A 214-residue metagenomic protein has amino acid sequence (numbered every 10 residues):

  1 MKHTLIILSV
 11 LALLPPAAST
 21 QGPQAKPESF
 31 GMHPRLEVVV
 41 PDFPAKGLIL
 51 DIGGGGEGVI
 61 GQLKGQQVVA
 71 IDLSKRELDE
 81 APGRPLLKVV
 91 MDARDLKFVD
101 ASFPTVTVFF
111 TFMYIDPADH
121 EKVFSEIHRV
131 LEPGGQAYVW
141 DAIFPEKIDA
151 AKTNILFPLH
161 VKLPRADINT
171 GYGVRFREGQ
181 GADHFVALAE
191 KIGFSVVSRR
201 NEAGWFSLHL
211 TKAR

Functional and structural regions predicted by a protein language model:
T4-L13: Sec-dependent N-terminal signal peptides
E28-G47: Conserved alpha-helix/loop element of class I SAM-dependent methyltransferases that forms part of the SAM/SAH-binding
L48, G134-Q136: Short glycine-centered segments of the SAM/dcSAM-binding site in methyltransferase folds
L50, G54-D95: Class I SAM-dependent methyltransferase SAM/SAH-binding core
V59, W140-I192, V197-R199, W205: C-terminal alpha-helical "lid/dimerization" subdomain adjacent to the S-adenosyl-L-methionine
R94-V106: A short acidic, Gly/Pro-enriched loop at the edge of an enzyme's catalytic core that lines a small-molecule cofactor
T105-A118: A short SAM/SAH-binding and catalytic strip from SAM-dependent methyltransferases
E121-P133: A short glycine-rich, Lys/Arg-flanked "PGG" loop and its adjoining helix->strand segment in the class I
